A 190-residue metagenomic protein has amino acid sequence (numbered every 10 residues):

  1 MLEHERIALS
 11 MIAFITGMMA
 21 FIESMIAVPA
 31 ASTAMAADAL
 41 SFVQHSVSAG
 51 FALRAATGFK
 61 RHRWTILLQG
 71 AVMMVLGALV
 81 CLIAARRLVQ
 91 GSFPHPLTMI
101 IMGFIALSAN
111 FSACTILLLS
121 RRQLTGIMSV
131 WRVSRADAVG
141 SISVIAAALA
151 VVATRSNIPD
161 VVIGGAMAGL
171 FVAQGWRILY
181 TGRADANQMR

Functional and structural regions predicted by a protein language model:
M1-R190: Alpha-helical transmembrane cores and adjacent cytosolic helix/loop segments of polytopic membrane transporters
